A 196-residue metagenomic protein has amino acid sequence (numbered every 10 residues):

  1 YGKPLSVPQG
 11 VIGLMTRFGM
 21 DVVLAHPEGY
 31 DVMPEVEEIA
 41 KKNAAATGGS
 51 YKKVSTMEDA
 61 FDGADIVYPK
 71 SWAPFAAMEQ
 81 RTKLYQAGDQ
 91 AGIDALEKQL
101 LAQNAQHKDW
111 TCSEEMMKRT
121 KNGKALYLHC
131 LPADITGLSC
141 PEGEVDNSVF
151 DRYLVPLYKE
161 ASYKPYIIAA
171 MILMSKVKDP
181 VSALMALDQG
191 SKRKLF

Functional and structural regions predicted by a protein language model:
Y1, Q103-W110, L157-A161: Hydrophobic alpha-helical scaffolding
Y1-K83, A87: Glycine-rich phosphate/diphosphate-binding loop of Rossmann-like nucleotide-binding domains
S6, G10, E35, S55 (+4 more regions): Conserved active-site and cofactor/substrate-binding residues in soluble primary-metabolism enzymes
L14, M116, S148-V149: Hydrophobic/aromatic ligand-binding patch that stacks against planar heteroaromatic rings of cofactors or nucleotides
I39, N43, R119, M174: Residues that form generic nucleotide/phosphate-binding pockets
T47-Y51, M78, A91-D94, D151-V155 (+1 more regions): Glycine-rich loops and low-complexity Gly/Arg-rich segments that provide flexible linkers or classic glycine-based
A77-P141: ADP-ribose/adenylate-binding Rossmann-like module
T120-F196: Adenosine-phosphate binding glycine-rich loop
